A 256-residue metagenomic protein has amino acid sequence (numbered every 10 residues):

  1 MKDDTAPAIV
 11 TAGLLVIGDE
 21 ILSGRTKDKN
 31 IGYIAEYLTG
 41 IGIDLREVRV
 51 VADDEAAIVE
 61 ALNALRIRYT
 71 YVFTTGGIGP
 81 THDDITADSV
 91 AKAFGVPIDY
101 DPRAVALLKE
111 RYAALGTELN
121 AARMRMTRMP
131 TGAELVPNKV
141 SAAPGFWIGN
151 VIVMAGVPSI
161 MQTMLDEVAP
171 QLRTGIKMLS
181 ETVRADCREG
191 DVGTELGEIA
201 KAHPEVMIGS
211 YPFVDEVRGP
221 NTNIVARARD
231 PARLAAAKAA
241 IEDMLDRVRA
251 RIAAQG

Functional and structural regions predicted by a protein language model:
D4-V48, A52-D53, A235-A236: Glycine-rich phosphate/diphosphate-binding loop of Rossmann-like nucleotide-binding domains
G13, T70-Y71, T127, A133-E134 (+5 more regions): Structural motif
I17-D19, T74-H82, A155-G156, Y211 (+1 more regions): Glycine-rich beta-strand-to-loop/alpha-helix junction loops that act as flexible
G32-I85, K92, A113: N-terminal small/polar loop signature for handling phosphorylated ligands or for N-terminal nucleophile
V50-D53, R103, M124, C187: Short beta->alpha linker loops
A57, N63, D84-G175: Proline/glycine-rich low-complexity loops and linkers
N150-M244: An accessory alpha-helical subdomain
M244-G256: Conserved short beta-strand edge segments in small beta-sheet-based binding/regulatory domains
